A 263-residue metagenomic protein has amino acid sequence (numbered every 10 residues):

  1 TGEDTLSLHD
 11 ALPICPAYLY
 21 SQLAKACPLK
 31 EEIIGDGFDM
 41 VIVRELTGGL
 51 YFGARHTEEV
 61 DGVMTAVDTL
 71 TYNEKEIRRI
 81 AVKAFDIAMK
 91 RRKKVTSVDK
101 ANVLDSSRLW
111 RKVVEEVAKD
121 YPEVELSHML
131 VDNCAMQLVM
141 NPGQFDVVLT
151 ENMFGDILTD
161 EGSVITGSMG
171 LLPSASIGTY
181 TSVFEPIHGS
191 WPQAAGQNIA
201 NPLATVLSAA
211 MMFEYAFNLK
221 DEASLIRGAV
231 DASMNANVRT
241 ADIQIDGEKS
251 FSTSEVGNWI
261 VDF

Functional and structural regions predicted by a protein language model:
T1-D10: Single conserved hydrophobic/aromatic residue that forms the stacking wall/gate of nucleotide- or nucleobase-binding
A11-K75: Flexible glycine-/small-residue-enriched beta->alpha junction loops that bind anionic phosphate/pyrophosphate groups
A11-P13, Y18, L138-V238: Glycine-rich phosphate/nucleotide-binding loop
L29, G35-D39, T47, K90-K93 (+4 more regions): Short coil/turn connectors at secondary-structure junctions
V41-E45, V98, T150-N152: Short beta-strand segments
G62-D132, Q144: Glycine-rich phosphate/diphosphate-binding loop of Rossmann-like nucleotide-binding domains
R91-D99, Y121-M129, N218-R227, N235-D246: Flexible, glycine/charged-enriched surface loops at secondary-structure junctions
K249-F263: Phosphate-binding loop/pocket of nucleotide- and phosphate-handling active sites
